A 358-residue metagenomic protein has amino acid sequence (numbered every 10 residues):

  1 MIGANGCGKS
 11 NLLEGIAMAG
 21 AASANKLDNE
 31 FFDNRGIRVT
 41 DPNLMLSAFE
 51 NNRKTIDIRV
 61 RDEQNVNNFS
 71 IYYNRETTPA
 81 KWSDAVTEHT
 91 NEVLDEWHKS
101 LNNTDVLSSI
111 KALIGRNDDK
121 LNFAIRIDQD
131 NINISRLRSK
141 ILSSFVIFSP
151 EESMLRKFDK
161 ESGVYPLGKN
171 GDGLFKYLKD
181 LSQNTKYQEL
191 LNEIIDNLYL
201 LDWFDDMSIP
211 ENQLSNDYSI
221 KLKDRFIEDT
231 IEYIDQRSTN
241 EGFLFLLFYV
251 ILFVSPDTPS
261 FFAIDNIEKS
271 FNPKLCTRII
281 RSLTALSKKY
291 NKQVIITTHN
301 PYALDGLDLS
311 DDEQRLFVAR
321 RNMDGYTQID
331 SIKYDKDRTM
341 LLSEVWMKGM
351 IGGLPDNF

Functional and structural regions predicted by a protein language model:
M1-I37, L244-L252, R281-S282, T297 (+1 more regions): Phosphate-binding glycine-rich loops of NTP-binding sites
L13, N240, M347: Short glycine/serine/threonine-biased micro-segments
S23-D257, G352-N357: Phosphate-coordinating catalytic segments in nucleotide- and nucleic-acid-processing enzymes
F31-R35, M45-E50, R278-F358: C-terminal lobe/lid and adjacent interdomain/linker elements of RecA-like ASCE P-loop ATPase modules
D265-N266: Walker B catalytic acidic pair
